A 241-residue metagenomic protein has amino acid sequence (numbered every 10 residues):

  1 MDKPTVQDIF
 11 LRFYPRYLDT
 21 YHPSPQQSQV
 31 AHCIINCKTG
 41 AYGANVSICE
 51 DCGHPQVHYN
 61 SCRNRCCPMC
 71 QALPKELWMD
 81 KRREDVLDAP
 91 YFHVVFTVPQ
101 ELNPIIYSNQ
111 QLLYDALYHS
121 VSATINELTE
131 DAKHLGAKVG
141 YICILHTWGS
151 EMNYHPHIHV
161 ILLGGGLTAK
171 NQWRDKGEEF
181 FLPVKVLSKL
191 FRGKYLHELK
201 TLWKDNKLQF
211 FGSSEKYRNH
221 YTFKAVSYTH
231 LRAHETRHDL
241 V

Functional and structural regions predicted by a protein language model:
M1-R232: Beta->alpha loop/short-helix hinge microenvironment recognizer with preference for catalytic Tyr/His contexts
H230-V241: Residue-level detector of conserved catalytic or cofactor/ligand-binding positions in enzyme active sites
